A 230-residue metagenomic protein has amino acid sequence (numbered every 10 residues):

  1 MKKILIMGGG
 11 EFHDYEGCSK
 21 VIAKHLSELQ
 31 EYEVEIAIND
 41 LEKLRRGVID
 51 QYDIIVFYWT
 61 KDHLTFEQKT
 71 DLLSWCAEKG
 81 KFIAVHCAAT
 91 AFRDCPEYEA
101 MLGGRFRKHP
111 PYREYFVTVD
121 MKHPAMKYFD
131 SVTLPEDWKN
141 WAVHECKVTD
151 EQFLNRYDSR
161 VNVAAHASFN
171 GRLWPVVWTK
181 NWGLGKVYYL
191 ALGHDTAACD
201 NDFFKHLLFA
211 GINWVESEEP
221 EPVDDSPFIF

Functional and structural regions predicted by a protein language model:
M1-Y52, P220, S226-F230: Aromatic-Pro/Gly-enriched surface loop or interdomain linker that acts as a lid/target-recognition segment
I6-M7, I49-F92, L184: Short alpha-beta junction capping motif
E11-F12, L41-E42, K61-L64, A88-F92 (+1 more regions): Solvent-exposed loop/turn segments at secondary-structure junctions within structured extracellular/periplasmic domains
E16-V21, G47, E67-T70, P96-E97 (+1 more regions): Generic recognition of short, well-ordered alpha-helical segments
K20, S27, E31-E35, D50-Q51 (+3 more regions): Catalytic beta-strand/loop cores that center a nucleophilic Ser/Cys/Thr and support acyl-enzyme chemistry
E28, G185-V187, A191-F230: Extracellular ligand-binding/catalytic regions of CAZymes and related secreted enzymes and adhesion modules
I36, A84-V85, Y189: Hydrophobic residues in well-ordered beta-strands that form the structural core
T90-M101: Glycine-rich, charge-decorated loop segments at or immediately adjacent to ligand/cofactor-binding or catalytic sites
